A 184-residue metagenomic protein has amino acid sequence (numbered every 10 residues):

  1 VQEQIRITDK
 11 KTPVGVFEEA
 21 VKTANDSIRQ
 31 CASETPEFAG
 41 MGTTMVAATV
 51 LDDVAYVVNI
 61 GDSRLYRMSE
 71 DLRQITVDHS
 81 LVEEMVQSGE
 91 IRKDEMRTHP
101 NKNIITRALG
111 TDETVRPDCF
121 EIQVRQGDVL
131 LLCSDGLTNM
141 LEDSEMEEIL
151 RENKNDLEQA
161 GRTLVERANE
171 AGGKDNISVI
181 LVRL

Functional and structural regions predicted by a protein language model:
V1-L184: PP2C/PPM-type serine/threonine phosphatase catalytic domain
